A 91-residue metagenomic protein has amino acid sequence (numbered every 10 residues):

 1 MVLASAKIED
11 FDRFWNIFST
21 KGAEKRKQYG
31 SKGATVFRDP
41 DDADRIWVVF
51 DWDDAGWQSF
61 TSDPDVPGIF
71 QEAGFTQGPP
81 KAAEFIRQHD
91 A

Functional and structural regions predicted by a protein language model:
M1-I8, A34-P64: Short, well-ordered beta-strand segments in beta-rich or mixed alpha/beta enzyme and ligand-binding folds
M1-V2, D10-I17, A23-E24, I46-F50 (+1 more regions): Generic detector of short, locally flexible boundary/turn motifs and exposed helical patches
F11-G33, D65-F70: Short amphipathic alpha-helical segments
Y29-I46, I69-A91: Glycine-rich beta-strand-turn "strand-cap" elements at beta-sheet edges
